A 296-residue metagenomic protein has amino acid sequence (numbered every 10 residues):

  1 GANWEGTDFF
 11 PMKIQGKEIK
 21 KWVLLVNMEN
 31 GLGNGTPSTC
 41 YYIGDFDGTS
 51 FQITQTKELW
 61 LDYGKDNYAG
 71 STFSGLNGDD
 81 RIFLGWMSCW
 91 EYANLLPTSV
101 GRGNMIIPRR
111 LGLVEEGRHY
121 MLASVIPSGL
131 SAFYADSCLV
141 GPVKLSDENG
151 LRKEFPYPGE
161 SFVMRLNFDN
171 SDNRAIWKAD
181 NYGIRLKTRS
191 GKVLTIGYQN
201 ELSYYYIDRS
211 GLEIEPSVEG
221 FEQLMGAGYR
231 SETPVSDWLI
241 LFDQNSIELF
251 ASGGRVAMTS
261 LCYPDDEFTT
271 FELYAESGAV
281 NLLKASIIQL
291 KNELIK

Functional and structural regions predicted by a protein language model:
G1, G16, L32-N34: Short glycine/serine/proline-enriched coil/turn segments at secondary-structure junctions
G1-T7, G64-A69: Repeat-based blade/solenoid architectures
G6-F10, E18-G31, D80-M87, E91: Hydrophobic core segments of beta-strands in well-ordered, beta-rich domains
F10-M12, G75: Structural WD40 beta-propeller signal
K13-Q15, D172: Outer-membrane beta-barrel proteins
G16-K20, I176-A179: Short helix-terminating capping/connector loops at secondary-structure junctions
G33-S38, R102: Short, solvent-exposed loop/turn segments at conserved positions within beta-propeller repeat blades
I43-K296: Beta-rich accessory regions
